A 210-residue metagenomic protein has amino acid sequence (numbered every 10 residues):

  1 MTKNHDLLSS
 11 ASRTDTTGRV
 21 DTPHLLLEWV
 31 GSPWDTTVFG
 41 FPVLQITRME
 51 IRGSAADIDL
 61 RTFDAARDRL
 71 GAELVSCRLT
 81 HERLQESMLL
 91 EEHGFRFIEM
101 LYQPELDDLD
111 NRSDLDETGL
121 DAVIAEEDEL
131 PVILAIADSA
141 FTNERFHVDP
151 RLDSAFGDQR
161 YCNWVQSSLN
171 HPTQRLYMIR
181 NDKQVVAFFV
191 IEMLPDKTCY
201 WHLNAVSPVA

Functional and structural regions predicted by a protein language model:
M1-L26, D107-D128: Conserved N-terminal entry element of GNAT/NAT acetyltransferase domains
H5-M49, R61-T62: Short, Lys/Arg-rich amphipathic segments at extreme N-termini
A11, G94-R96, Q174: Short glycine-aromatic motifs
W29-T36, F146-V206: A conserved beta-strand-loop-helix scaffold within acyl/acetyltransferase catalytic domains
D35-S54, Y102, K197-P208: Conserved acetyl-CoA binding element of GNAT-fold acetyltransferases
R48-D128: Acyl-donor-binding surface of acyltransferase catalytic domains
I58-T62, I179, A210: Conserved acetyl-CoA pyrophosphate-binding loop and the N-cap/start of the following alpha-helix in GNAT-like
D121-E144: A short beta-loop-alpha structural element at the N-terminal edge of CoA-dependent acyl/N-acetyltransferase catalytic
